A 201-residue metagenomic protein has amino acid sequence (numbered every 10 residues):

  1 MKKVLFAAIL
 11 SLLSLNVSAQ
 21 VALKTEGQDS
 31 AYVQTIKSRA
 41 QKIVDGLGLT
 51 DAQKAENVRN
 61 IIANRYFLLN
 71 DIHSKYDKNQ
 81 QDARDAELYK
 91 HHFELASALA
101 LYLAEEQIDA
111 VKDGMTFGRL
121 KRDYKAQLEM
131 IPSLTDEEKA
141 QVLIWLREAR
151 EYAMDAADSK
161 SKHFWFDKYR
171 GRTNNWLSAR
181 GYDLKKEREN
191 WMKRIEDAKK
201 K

Functional and structural regions predicted by a protein language model:
M1-E26: Bacterial Sec-dependent N-terminal signal peptides
Q20-K201: Charge-rich (acidic/polar
